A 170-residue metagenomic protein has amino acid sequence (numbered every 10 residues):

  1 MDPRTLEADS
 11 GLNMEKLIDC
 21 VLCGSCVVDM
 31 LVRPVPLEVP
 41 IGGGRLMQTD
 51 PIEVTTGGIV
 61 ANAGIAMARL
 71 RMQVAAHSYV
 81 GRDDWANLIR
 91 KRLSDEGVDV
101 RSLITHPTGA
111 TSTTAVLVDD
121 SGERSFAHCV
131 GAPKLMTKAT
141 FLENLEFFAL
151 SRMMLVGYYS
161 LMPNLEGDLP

Functional and structural regions predicted by a protein language model:
D2-L31, K91-T105, L117-P170: Ribokinase/PfkB-type carbohydrate-kinase core domain
D2-Y79, D84-V98, S151: Glycine-rich phosphate/adenosyl-contacting loop at the front of the ribokinase-like
